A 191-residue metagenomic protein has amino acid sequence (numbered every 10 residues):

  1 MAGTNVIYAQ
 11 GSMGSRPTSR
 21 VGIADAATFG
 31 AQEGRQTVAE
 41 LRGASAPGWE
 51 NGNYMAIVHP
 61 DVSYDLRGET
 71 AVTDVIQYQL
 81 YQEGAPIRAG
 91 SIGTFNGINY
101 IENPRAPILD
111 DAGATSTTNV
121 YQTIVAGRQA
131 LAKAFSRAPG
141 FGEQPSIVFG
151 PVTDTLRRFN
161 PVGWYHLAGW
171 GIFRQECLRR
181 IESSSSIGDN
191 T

Functional and structural regions predicted by a protein language model:
M1-I7: Short, glycine/acidic-rich hinge or "gate" loops at secondary-structure transitions that mediate conformational
A9-E40, D61-T191: Sequence/fold signature of self-assembling virion shell proteins
G43, P47-E50, Y54-H59: Extended amphipathic alpha-helical segments with heptad-repeat/coiled-coil character used for oligomerization, fusion
